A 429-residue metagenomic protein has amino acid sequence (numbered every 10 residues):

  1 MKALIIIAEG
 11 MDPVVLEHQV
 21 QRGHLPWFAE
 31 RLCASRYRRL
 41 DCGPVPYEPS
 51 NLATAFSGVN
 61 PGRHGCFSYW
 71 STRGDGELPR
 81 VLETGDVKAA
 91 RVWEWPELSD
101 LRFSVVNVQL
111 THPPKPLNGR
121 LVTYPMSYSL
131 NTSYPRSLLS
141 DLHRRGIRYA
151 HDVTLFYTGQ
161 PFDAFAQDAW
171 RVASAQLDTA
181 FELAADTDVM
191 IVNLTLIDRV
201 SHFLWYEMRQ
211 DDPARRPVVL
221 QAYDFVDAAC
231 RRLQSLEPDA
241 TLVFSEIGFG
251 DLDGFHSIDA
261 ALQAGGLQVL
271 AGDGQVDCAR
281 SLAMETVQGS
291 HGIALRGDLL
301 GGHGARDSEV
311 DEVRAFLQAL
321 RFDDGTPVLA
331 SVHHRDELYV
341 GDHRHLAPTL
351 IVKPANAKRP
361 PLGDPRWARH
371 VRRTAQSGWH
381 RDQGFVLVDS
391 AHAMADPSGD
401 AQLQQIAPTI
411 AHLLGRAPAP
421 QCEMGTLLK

Functional and structural regions predicted by a protein language model:
M1-E17, R31, A55, P96 (+6 more regions): Beta-strand elements within well-structured catalytic alpha/beta cores of enzymes that handle phosphate/sulfate esters
A8, P13-E17, R38-R39, P46-Y47 (+4 more regions): Secreted, luminal/periplasmic, and some membrane-associated catalytic domains that remodel anionic oxygen-ester
E17-P61, S104: Short, structured active-site-proximal loop/turn typified by the sulfatase FGly-forming signature C/S-X-P-X-R
Q19-G23, R120-V122, W205-Q210, H256-A264 (+2 more regions): Short secondary-structure boundary/capping segments
A55, Y149, F156-Q160, A164-E182 (+9 more regions): Ligand-binding pockets and gating/stacking loops
V59-P213, E285-G304, E312-G325: His/Asp/Glu-rich, glycine-adjacent segments that coordinate divalent cations and/or stabilize oxyanion chemistry on
G85-V87, Q221-D224, D253, V269-G289 (+4 more regions): A short beta-strand-to-alpha-helix junction
K353-P408: Low-complexity, glycine/alanine/valine/leucine- and proline-rich hydrophobic stretches
